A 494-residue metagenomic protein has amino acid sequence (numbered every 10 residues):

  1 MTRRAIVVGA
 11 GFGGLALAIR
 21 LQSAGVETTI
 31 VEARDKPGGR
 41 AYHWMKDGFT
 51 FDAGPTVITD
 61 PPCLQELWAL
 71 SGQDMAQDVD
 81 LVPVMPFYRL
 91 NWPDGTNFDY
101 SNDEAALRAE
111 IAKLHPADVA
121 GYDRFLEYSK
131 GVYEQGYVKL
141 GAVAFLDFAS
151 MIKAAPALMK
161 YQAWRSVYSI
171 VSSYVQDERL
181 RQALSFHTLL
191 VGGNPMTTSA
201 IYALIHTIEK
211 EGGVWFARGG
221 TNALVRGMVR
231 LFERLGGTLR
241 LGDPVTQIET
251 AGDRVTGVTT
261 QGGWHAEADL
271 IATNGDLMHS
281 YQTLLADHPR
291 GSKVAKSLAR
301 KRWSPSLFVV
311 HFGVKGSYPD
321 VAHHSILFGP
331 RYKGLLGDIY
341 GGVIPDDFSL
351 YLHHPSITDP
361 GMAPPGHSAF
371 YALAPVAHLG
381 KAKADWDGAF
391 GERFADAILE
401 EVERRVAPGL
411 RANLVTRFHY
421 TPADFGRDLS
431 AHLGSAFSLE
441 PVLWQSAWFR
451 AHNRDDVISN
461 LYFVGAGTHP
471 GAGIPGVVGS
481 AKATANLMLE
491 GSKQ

Functional and structural regions predicted by a protein language model:
R3-G131: N-terminal glycine-rich phosphate/pyrophosphate-binding loop and immediately adjacent elements
P55, A466-M488: A conserved FAD-binding loop/helix module that cradles the flavin
P93-T198: Rossmann-like flavin
D177-V191, D347-H353, P408-P470: A glycine-rich dinucleotide-binding beta-alpha-beta segment and adjacent secondary-structure elements that constitute
L204-V255, T259: Helical element adjacent to the flavin cofactor pocket in flavoenzyme catalytic cores
T246-P364: Mid-domain catalytic core of redox enzymes that form a hydrophobic substrate pocket/lid adjacent to a catalytic redox
T250, L489-Q494: Active-site-proximal substrate-binding core of FAD-dependent oxidoreductases
K315-G426: C-terminal segments that line or cap access tunnels to active or ligand-binding sites in enzymes and enzyme-associated
